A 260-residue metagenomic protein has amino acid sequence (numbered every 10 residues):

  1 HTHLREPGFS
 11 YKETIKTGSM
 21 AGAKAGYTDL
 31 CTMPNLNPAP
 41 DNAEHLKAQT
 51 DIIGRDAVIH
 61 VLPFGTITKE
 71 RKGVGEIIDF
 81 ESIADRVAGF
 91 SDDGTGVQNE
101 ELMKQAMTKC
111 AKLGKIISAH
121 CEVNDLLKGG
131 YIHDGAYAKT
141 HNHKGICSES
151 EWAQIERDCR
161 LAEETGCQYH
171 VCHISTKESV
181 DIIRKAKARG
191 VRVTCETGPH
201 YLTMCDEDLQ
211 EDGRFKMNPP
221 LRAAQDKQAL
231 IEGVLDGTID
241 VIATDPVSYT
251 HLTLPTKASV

Functional and structural regions predicted by a protein language model:
H1-R5, H120, H173, H251: Histidine-centered divalent metal-coordination motifs
T2-D56: Metal-associated gating/positioning segment near the N- to mid-region
P7, M33, F64, D93 (+1 more regions): Structural motif
G54-T66: A glycine-rich helix N-cap at a beta->alpha junction
T68-K72: Active-site beta->alpha loop and helix N-cap motifs at the rims of alpha/beta catalytic domains
G75-I242, V247: Histidine/acidic residue-rich metal-binding segments in metalloenzymes
T250-T256: Conserved small/polar residues in nucleotide/adenosyl-binding loops
